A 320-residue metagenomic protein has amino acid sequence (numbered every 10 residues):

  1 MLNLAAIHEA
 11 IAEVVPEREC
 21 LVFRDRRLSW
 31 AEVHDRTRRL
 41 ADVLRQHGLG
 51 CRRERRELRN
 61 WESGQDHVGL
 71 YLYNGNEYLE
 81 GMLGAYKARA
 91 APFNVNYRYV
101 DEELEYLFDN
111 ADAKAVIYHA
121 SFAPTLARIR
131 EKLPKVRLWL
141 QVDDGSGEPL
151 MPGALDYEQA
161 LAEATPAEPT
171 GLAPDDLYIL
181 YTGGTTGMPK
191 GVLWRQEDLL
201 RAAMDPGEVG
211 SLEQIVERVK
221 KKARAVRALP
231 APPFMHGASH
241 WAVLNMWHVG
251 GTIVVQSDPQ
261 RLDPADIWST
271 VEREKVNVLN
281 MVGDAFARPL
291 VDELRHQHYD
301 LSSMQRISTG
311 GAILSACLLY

Functional and structural regions predicted by a protein language model:
M1-C20, D35, R39, R45-H47: A short N-terminal helical cap/helix-turn-helix that marks the beginning of AMP-binding/adenylate-forming
H8-E9, N76-V95, L104-E105, M204 (+4 more regions): Hydrophobic alpha-helical segments in the ANL/AMP-binding
P16, E163-G183, G187-M188, L193 (+1 more regions): Conserved pre-ATP/AMP-binding loop-to-beta segment of ANL
R26, V43-Y99, P230: Conserved AMP-binding/adenylate-forming
G69-Y71, Y78, M82, Y86-A120 (+2 more regions): Short beta-strand->loop structural element characteristic of the AMP-binding/adenylate-forming
Y73, Y118-R128, D144-G145, P232 (+1 more regions): Adenylate-forming
P124-D176, G183, L200-R201, P206 (+1 more regions): ANL superfamily adenylate-forming
L200-R227, M235-V278, E293: Conserved AMP-binding/adenylation subdomain of ANL enzymes
